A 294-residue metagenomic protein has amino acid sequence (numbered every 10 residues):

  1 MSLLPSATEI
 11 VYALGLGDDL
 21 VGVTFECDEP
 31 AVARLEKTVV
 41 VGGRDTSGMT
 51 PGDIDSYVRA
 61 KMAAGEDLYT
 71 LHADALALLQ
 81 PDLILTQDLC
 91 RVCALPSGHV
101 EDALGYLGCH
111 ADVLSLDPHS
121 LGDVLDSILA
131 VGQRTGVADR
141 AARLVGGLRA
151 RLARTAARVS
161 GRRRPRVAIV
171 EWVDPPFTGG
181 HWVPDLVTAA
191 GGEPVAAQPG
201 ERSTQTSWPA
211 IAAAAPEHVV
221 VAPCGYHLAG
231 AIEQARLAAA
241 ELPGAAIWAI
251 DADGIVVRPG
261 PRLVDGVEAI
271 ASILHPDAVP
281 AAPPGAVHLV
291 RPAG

Functional and structural regions predicted by a protein language model:
M1-G294: N-terminal ligand-binding lobe of clamshell/alpha-beta domains
